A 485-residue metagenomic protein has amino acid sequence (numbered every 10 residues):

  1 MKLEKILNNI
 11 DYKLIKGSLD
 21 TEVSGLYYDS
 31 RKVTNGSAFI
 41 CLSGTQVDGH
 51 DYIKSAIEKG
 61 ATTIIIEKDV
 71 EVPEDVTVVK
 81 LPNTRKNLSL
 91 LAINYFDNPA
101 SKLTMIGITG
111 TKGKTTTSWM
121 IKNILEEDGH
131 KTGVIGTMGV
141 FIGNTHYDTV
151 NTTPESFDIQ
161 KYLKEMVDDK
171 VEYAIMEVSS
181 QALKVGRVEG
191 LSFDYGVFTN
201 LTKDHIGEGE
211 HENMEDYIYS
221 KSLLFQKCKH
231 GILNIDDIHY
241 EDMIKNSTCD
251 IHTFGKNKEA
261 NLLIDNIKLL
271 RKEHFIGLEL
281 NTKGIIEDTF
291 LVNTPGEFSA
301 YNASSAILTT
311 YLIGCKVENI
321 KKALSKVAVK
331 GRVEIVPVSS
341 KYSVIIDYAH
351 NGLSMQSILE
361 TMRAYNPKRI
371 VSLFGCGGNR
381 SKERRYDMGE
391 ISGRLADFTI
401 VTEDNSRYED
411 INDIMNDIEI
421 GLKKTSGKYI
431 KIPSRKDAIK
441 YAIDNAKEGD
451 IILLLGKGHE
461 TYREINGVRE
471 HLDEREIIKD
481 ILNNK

Functional and structural regions predicted by a protein language model:
M1-L90, N94, Q226, I238 (+6 more regions): N-terminal leader/targeting and accessory segments in enzymes
M1-Y12, N35-A38, T248, I285 (+4 more regions): ATP-dependent carboxylate-amine ligase
L7, E71-D75, D169, D194-V344 (+1 more regions): Acidic, Mg2+-coordinating active-site environments of NTP-dependent enzymes
L7-I10, K86-G231, I235, H239-D250 (+1 more regions): Phosphate-binding loop of NTP-binding sites
G44-Q46, V70, S180-Q181, T202-D204 (+4 more regions): Short glycine-rich anion-binding loops that position phosphate/pyrophosphate groups of nucleotides and phosphorylated
G49-T62, V78-N87, D194-N200, E215-Y219 (+3 more regions): A short, gly/pro- and small-residue-rich
T62-K68, I232-D236, L373-F374, F398-D404: Short internal beta-strands
